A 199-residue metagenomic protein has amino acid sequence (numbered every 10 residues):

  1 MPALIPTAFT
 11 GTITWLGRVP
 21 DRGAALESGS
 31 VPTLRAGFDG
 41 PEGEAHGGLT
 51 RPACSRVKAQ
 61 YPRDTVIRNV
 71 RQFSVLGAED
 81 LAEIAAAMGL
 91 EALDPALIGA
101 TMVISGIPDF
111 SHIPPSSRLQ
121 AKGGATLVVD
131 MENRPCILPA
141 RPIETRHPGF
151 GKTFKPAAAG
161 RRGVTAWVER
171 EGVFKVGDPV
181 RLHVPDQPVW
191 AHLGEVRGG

Functional and structural regions predicted by a protein language model:
M1-A121, M131, L193-R197: Electropositive, beta-rich accessory/interaction domains or terminal extensions that provide binding surfaces
P2-T10, P114-A125, A166-D186: Acidic/histidine-enriched ion/cofactor-binding microenvironments in catalytic or ligand-binding pockets
P41-G43, D109, T126, R134-C136 (+2 more regions): Generic "edge-of-domain/loop-turn" microfeature
H46, H112, P139, V176-D178 (+1 more regions): Short acidic, gly/pro-rich beta-turn/loop elements at beta-sheet edges and active-site/ligand-binding grooves
I104-V168: Glycine-rich active-site loops that engage anionic ligands at enzyme catalytic sites
V128-D130, C136-P139, D186-G199: Short, Lys/Arg- and Gly-enriched loop/turn segments at beta-strand edges
